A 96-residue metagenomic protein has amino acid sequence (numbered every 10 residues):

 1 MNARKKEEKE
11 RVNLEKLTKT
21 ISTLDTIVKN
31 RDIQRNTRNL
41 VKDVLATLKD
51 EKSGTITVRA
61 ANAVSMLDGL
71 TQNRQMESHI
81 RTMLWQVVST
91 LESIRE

Functional and structural regions predicted by a protein language model:
M1-T37: Short terminal alpha-helical segments
R4, A46, K52: Structured binding/interaction patches within domain cores
E10-T20, S53-V64: Short amphipathic alpha-helical heptad-repeat segments
K19-T26, D43, S65-G69: Alpha-helical solenoid scaffolds in eukaryotic proteins
K29-N36, S53, N73-H79: Charged, low-complexity interaction regions
R35-N39, V58-R59: Extended intrinsically disordered, low-complexity coil regions enriched in Ser, Thr, Gly, Ala and often Pro
N39-A46: HEAT-repeat alpha-solenoid elements in large eukaryotic scaffold proteins
A63-E96: Amphipathic alpha-helical binding modules
